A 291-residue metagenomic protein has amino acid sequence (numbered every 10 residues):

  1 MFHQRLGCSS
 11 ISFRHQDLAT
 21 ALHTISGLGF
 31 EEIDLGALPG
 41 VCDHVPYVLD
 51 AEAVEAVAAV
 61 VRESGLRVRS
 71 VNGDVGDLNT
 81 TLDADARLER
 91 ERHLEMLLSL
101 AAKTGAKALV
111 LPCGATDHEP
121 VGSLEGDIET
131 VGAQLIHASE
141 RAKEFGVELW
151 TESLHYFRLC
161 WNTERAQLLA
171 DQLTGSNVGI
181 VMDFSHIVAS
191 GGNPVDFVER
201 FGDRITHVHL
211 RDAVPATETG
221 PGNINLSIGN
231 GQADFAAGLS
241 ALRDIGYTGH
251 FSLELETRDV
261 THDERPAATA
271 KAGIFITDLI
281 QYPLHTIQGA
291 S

Functional and structural regions predicted by a protein language model:
M1-G7, R14-E31, R62, R90 (+4 more regions): Histidine-acidic metal/acid-base catalytic patches
M1-G7, R69-T80, C113-H118, T217: N-terminal small/glycine-rich loop or linker at the start of catalytic domains across soluble metabolic enzymes
S12-R14, A37-P39, D74-D77, C113-D117 (+4 more regions): Active-site-proximal loop/turn and secondary-structure-junction residues that shape catalytic pockets, frequently
A19-T20, V60-E63, R67, N79-I180: Active-site acidic/histidine proton-transfer and metal-coordination neighborhood in alpha/beta enzyme cores
D34, S70, V110, W150 (+2 more regions): Conserved beta-strand positions in the central sheet of alpha/beta enzyme cores
G36-A58, C113-E119: Glycine-rich, proline-tolerant flexible connector loops at the mouths of alpha/beta enzymes
G40-V45, D77-L82, D117-G122, A189 (+2 more regions): A short acidic, helix-capping loop that chelates divalent metal ions and anchors anionic groups
D43-L49, A84-R87, E125-G126, G222-I228: Short glycine-enriched, charge-decorated loop/helix-capping segments at active-site entrances that position
